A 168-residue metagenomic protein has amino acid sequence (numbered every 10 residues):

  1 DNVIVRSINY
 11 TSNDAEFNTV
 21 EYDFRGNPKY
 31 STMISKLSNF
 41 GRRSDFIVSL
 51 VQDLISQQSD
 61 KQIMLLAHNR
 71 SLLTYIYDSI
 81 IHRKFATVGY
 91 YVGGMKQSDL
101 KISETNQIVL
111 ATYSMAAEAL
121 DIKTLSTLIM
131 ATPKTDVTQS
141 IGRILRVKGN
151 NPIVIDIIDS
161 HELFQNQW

Functional and structural regions predicted by a protein language model:
D1-I4: Post-DEXD/H (motif II) to motif III coupling segment of the RecA-like Helicase ATP-binding lobe
N9-F17: Redox-cofactor-proximal catalytic regions of oxidoreductases
E16-H68, Y75-S79: Conserved interdomain hinge at the start of the Helicase C-terminal
I55, I80-K84, I144-K148: Active-site catalytic pocket residues across diverse enzymes, especially alpha/beta-hydrolases
Q62-M64, Y77-S98: Conserved RecA-like helicase motor-core motifs
A67-R70, T112-Y113: Helix N-cap/beta->alpha junction signal
L72-T74, A117: Short, active-site-adjacent cap segments at secondary-structure transitions
G89, G93-W168: Conserved RecA-like P-loop NTPase helicase motor core
